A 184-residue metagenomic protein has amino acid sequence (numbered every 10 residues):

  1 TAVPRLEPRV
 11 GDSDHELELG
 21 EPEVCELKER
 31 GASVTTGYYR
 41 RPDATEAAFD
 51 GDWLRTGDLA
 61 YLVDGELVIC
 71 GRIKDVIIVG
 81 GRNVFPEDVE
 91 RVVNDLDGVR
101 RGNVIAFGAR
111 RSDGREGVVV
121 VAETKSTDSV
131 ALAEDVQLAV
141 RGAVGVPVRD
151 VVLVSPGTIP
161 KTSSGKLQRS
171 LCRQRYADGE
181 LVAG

Functional and structural regions predicted by a protein language model:
T1-E66, I73-V76: Conserved AMP-binding/adenylate-forming
G31, T36-G37, A47, L59-V144: AMP-binding/adenylate-forming catalytic core of the ANL superfamily
G37-Y38, E87, T162, S170 (+1 more regions): Short helix/loop capping segments that flank catalytic or ligand/cofactor-binding pockets
T56, V79, T162-S164: Ser/Thr-glycine-rich phosphate-binding loops at phosphate-binding pockets of nucleotides, nucleotide cofactors
L59, R169-C172: A short, well-structured catalytic beta-strand-centered motif of the EAL phosphodiesterase domain for c-di-GMP
D75, Q174-Y176: A short acidic/small-residue loop/turn micro-motif
N103, E116, G142-L167, E180-A183: AMP-binding/adenylate-forming catalytic domain of the ANL superfamily
